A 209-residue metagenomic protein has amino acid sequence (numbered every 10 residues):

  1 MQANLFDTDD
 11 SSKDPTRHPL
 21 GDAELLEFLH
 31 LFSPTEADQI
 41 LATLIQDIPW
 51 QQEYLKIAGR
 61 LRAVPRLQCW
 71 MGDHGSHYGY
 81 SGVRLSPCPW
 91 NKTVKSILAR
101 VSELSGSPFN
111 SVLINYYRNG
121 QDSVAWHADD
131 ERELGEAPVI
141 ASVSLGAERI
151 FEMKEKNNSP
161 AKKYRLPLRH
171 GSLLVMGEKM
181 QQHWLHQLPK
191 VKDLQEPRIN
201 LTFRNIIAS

Functional and structural regions predicted by a protein language model:
M1-S209: Non-heme Fe(II) oxygenase metal-center motifs and adjacent flexible, charged/small-residue loops
